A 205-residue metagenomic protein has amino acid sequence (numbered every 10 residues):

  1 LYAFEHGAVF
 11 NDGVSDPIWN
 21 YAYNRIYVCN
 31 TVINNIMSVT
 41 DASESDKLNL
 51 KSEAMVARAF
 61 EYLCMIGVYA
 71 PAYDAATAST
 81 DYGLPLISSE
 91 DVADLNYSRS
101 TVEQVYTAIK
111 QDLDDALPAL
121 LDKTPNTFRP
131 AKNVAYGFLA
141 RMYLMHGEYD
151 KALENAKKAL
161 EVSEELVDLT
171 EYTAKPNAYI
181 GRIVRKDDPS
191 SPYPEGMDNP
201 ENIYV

Functional and structural regions predicted by a protein language model:
Y2-Y69, S100, D115-D122: Conserved, well-structured interaction surfaces
N49, V56, D81, Q104 (+1 more regions): Residue signature of alpha-solenoid helical repeat architecture, marking inter-repeat boundaries and helix-start
E61, A140-M142: Residue-level signature for tetratricopeptide repeat
I66-Y73, T124-P125, M145-E148, V167: Short coil/turn linking the two alpha-helices of tandem helical-hairpin repeats
A75-S100, T107, L166-G181: Short, flexible helix-coil linker/hinge segments at the edges of structured domains or between repeats
L153-V205: Hydrophobic-face positions in mid-chain alpha helices that act as interaction patches
